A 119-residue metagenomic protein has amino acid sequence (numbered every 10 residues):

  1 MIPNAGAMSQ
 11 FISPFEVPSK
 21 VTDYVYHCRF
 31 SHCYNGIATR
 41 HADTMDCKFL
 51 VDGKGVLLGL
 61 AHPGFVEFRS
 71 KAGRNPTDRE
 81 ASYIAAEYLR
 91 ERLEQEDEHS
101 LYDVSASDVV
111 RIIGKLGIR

Functional and structural regions predicted by a protein language model:
M1-R119: Extended, alpha-helix-rich binding/interface surfaces that flank or overlap catalytic cores and mediate recognition
